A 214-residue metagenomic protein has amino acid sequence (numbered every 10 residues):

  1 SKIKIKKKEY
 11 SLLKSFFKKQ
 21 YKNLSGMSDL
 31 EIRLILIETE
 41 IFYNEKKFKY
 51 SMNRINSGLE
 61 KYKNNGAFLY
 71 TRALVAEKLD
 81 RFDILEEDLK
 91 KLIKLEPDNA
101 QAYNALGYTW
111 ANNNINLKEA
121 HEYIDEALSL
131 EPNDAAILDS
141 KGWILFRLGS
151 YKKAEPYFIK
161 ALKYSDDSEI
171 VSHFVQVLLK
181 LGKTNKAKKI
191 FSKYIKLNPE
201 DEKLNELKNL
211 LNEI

Functional and structural regions predicted by a protein language model:
K2, E40, L74, Y108-T109 (+2 more regions): Residue-level recognition of tetratricopeptide repeat
K6, N44, K78, N112-N113 (+3 more regions): Register position in tetratricopeptide repeats
Y10, F48, F82, N116-L117 (+2 more regions): TPR-repeat structural position
K22, G26, L59-E60, K91-K94 (+3 more regions): Conserved structural position within tetratricopeptide repeats
S25, D29, K63, P97 (+3 more regions): Short coil turns that delineate tetratricopeptide repeat
L30, L34, F68, A102 (+3 more regions): TPR alpha-solenoid repeat register
I37, T71, A105, S140 (+2 more regions): Canonical tetratricopeptide repeat
